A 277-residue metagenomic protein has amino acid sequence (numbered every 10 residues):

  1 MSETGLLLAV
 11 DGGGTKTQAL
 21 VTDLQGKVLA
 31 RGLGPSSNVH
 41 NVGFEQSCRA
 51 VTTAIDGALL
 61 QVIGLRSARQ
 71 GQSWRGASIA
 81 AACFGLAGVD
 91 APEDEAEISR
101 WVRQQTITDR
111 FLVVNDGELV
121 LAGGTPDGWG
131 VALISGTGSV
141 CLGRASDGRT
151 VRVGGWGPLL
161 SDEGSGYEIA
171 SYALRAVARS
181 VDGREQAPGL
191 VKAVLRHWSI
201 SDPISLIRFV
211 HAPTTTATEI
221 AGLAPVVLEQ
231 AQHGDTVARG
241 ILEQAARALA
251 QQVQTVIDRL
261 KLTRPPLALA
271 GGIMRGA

Functional and structural regions predicted by a protein language model:
M1-S67, G71-A80, R103, L121-V131 (+1 more regions): ATP-binding/phosphotransfer module of carbohydrate and carboxylate kinases, centering on a glycine-rich
F84: Long C-terminal interaction/binding lobes of large macromolecular proteins
A87-V89, G272: Structured loop/turn residues at secondary-structure junctions
V89-P188, K192: Phosphate-binding/catalytic loop of phosphoryl-transfer enzymes
